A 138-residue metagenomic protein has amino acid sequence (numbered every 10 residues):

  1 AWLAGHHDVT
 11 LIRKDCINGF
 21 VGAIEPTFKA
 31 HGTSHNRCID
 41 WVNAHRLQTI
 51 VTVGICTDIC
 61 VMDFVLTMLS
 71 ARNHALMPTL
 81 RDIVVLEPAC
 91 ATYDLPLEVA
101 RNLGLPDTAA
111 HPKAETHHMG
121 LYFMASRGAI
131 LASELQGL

Functional and structural regions predicted by a protein language model:
A1-L138: Active-site-adjacent betaalpha module
